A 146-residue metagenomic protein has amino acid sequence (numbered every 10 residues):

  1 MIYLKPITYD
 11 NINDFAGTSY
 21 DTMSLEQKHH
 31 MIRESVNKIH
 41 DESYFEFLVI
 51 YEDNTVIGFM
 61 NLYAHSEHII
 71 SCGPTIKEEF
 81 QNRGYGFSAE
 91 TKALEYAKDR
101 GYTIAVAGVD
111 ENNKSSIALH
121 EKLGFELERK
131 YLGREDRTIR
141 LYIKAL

Functional and structural regions predicted by a protein language model:
M1-F15: A short beta-loop-alpha structural element at the N-terminal edge of CoA-dependent acyl/N-acetyltransferase catalytic
Y9, D21-S71, K77-E79, L146: Acetyl-CoA-dependent GNAT
A64-C72, Q81, G101-T103, R134-T138: A conserved beta-turn-beta hairpin within the catalytic core of GNAT-like acetyltransferases that forms part
K77-E79, R83, E111-N112: Active-site acidic-Proline motif in GNAT/NAT acetyltransferases
F80, G84-K92: Conserved acetyl-CoA pyrophosphate-binding loop and the N-cap/start of the following alpha-helix in GNAT-like
F87, E111-R129: Conserved active-site alpha-helix within GNAT-family acetyltransferase domains
A97-G108: Conserved GNAT acetyl-CoA-binding A-motif
G108-V109, G124-L141: Conserved catalytic-core motifs of GNAT/GCN5-like acyltransferases
